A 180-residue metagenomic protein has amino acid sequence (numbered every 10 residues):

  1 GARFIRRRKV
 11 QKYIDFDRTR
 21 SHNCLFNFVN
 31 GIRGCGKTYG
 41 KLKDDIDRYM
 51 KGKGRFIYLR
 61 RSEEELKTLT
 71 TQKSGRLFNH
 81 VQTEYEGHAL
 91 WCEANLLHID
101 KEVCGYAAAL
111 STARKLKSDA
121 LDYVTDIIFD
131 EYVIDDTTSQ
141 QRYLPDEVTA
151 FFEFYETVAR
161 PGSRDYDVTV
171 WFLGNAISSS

Functional and structural regions predicted by a protein language model:
A2-S180: Phosphate/NTP-binding elements of NTP-utilizing enzymes
